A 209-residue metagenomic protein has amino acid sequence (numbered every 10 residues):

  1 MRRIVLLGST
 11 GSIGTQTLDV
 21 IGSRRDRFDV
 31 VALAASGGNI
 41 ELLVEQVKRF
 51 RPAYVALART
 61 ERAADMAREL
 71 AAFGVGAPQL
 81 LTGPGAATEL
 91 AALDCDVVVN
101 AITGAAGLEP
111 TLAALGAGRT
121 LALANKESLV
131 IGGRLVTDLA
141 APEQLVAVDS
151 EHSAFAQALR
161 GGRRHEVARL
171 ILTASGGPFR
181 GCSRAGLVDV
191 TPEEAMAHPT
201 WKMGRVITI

Functional and structural regions predicted by a protein language model:
M1-A105: N-terminal glycine-/serine-/threonine-rich beta1-alpha1-beta2 phosphate-ribose binding loop of Rossmann-like
G8, A34, A101, A124 (+2 more regions): Short beta-strand segments
Q16-D26, L42-Q46, I131-E143, A158-G161: Active-site-proximal loop->helix
R62-A64, S128-G132, H152-A154, P178-F179: Short gly/pro/ser/thr-enriched loop/turn and capping motifs at secondary-structure boundaries
G104-A117, K126-E143: Rossmann-fold NAD(P)-binding glycine/threonine-rich loop
T120-L121: A short hydrophobic/small-residue beta-strand
V136-H152, R169-L170: Rossmann-fold dehydrogenase core element
H152-I209: Conserved anion/nucleotide-ligand pocket segment
